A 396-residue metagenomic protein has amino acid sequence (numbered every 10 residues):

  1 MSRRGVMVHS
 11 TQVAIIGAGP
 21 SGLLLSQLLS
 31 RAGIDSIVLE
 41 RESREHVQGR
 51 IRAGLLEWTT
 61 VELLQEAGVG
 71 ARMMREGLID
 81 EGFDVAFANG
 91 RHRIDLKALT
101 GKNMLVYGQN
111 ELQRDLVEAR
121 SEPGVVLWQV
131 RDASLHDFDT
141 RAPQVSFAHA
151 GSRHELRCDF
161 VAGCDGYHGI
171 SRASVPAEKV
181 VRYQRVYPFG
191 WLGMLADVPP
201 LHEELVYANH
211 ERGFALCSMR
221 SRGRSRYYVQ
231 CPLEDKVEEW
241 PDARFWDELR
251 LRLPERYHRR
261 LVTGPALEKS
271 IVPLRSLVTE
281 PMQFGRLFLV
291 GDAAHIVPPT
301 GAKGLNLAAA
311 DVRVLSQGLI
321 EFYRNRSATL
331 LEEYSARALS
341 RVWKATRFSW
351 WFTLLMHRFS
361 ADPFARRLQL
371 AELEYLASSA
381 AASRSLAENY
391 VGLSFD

Functional and structural regions predicted by a protein language model:
M1-V13, R31-A32: Extreme N-terminal leader/targeting segments of oxidoreductases
R3-H9, R259, A302, Q317-D396: C-terminal helical "tail/cap" subdomain of flavin- and related membrane-associated enzymes
I16-R31, D35, L116, E268-R347 (+1 more regions): Conserved mid-domain beta->alpha element of the FAD-binding
S30-I51: Glycine-rich FAD pyrophosphate-binding loop
V38-L39, G163, A208, V290: Generic enzyme active-site microenvironment
H46, D165-G166, V297: Glycine-rich, N-terminal phosphate-binding loop of Rossmann-like dinucleotide-binding domains
G49-R52, E57-A119, P123, H136-F138: Active-site-adjacent segment of FAD-dependent monooxygenases/related oxidoreductases
E118, W128-S134, D139-S270, L274 (+1 more regions): Conserved FAD-binding catalytic core of PHBH/FMO-like flavoproteins
